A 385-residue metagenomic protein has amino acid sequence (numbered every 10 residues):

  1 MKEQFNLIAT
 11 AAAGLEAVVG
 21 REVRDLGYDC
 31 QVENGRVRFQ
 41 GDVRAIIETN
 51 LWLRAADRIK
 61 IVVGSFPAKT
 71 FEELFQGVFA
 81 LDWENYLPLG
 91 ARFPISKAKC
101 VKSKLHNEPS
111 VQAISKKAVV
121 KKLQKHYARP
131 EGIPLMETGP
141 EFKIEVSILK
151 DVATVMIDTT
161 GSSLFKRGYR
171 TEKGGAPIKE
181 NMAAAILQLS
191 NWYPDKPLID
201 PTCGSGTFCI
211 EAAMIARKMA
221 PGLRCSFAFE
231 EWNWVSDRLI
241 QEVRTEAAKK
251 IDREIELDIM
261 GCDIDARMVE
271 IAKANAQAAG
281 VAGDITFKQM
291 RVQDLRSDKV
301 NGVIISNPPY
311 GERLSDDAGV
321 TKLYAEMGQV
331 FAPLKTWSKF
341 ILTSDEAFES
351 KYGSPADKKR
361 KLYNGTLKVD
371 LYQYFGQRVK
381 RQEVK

Functional and structural regions predicted by a protein language model:
K2-F142, K385: Non-catalytic nucleic-acid substrate-recognition regions in nucleic-acid-modifying enzymes
E48, L53, S162-R167, T171 (+1 more regions): Flexible, glycine-/basic-rich loop-and-beta segments that form/coincide with the SAM-dependent methyltransferase
C100-S103, S162-S163, P309-R313: A short, flexible beta-alpha/helix-coil linker loop
I144-T160, Y372: C-terminal edge-of-domain segments
V155-L189: SAM-dependent Rossmann-like transferase core, predominantly class I methyltransferases with a strong bias toward
I178-R296, E312-R313, D317-G319: Conserved S-adenosyl-L-methionine
M290-K385: C-terminal catalytic and target-recognition region of SAM-dependent MTase-like enzymes, primarily methyltransferases
